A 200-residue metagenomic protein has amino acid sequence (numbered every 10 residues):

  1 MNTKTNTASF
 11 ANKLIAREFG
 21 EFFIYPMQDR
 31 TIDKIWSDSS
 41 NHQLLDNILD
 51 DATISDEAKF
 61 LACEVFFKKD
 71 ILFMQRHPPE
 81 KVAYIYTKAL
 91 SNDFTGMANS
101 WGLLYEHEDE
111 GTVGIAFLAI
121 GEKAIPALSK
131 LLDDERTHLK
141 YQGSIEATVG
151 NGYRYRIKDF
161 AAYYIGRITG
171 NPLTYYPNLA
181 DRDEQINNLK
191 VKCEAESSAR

Functional and structural regions predicted by a protein language model:
M1-R200: Extended repeat-based scaffolds of very large eukaryotic assembly and lipid-transport proteins
